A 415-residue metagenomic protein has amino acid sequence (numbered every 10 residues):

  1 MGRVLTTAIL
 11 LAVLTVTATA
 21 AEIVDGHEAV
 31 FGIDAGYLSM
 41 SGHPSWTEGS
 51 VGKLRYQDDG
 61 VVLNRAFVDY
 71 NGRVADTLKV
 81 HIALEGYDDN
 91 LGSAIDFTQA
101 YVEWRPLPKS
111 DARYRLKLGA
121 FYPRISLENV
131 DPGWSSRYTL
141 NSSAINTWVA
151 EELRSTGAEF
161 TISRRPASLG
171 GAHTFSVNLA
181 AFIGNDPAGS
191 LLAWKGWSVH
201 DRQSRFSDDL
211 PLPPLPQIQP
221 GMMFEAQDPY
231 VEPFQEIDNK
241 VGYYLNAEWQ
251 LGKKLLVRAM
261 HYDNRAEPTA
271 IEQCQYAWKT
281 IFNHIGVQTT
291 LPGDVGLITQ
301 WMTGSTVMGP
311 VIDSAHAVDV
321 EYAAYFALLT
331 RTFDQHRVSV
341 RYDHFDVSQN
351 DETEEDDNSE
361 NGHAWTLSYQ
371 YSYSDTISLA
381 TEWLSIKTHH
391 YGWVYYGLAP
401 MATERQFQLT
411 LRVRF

Functional and structural regions predicted by a protein language model:
M1-G2, A20: Initiator methionine at the very start of the polypeptide chain
G2-L10: Sec-dependent signal peptide recognition, specifically the positively charged N-region followed immediately by
T7-A8, V16-A20, F333, L411: N-terminal compositionally biased, intrinsically disordered segments and leader/signal-like regions
L10-Q57, N185-S190, W194-M222, P233 (+1 more regions): Outer-membrane beta-barrel biogenesis signature
E22-S41, Q57-W197, E248-G252, L328-R331 (+4 more regions): Outer membrane beta-barrel
G26-E28, G242, Q406: N-terminal amphipathic/basic helix or basic patch
R55, A100-W104, A120, N129 (+2 more regions): Outer-membrane beta-barrel pore domains
T77, A94, R105-L116, E151-A327: Signature for the C-terminal beta-barrel architecture of outer-membrane proteins
